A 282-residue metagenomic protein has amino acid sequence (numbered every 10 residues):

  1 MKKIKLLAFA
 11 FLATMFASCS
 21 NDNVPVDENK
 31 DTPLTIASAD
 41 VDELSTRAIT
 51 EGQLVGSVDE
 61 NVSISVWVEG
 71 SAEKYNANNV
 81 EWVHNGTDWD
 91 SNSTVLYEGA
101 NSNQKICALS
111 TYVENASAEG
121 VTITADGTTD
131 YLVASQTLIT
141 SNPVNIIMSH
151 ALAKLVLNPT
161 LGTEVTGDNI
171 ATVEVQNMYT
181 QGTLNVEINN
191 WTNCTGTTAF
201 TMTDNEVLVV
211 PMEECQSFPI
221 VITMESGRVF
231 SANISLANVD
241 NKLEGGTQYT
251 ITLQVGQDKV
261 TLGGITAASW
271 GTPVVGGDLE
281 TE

Functional and structural regions predicted by a protein language model:
K2-L12, F16-E282: Sec-type signal peptide cleavage vicinity
